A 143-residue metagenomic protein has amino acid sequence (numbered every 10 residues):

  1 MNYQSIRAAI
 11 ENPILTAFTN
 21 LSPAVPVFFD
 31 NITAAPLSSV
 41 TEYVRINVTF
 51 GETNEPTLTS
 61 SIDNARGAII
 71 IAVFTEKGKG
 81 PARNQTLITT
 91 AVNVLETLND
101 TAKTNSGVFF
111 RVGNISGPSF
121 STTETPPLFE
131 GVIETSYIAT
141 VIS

Functional and structural regions predicted by a protein language model:
M1-S61, L98-S106: Small/polar-rich, solvent-exposed N-terminal microdomains that initiate assembly or binding
N2, I6, R83, P127: Conserved acidic
E55, G80-A82, T140-I142: Intrinsically disordered, low-complexity acidic/polar segments
S60-N64, T86-T89: Short intrinsically disordered coil segments
S61-K79, F129-T140: Oligomerization/assembly interface segments of phage tail-like spikes and tubes
E76-V92: Mid-chain, well-packed structural core segment of small domains
V92-V141: Acidic-leaning, charged glycine-interspersed low-complexity segments
